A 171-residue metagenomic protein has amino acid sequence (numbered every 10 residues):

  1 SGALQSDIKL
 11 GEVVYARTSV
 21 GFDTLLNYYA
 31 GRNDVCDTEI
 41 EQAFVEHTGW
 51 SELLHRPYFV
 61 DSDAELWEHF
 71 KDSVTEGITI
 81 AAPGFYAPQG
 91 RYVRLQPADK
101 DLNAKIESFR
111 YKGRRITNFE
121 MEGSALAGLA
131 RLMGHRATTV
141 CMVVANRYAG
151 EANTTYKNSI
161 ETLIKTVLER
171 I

Functional and structural regions predicted by a protein language model:
S1, T18, E122: Anionic group-transfer/hydrolysis microenvironments
G2-S6, A127-G128: A generic local secondary-structure boundary/capping motif
L4, R115-I116, I171: Non-transmembrane, aqueous-exposed alpha-helical and coiled segments at domain scale
L4-K105: Mid-sequence, gly/pro-rich, charge-dense loop/helix-turn segments that line enzyme active sites
D37-E39, F119, K165, E169-I171: Electropositive, surface-exposed helix/loop patches at the edges of structured domains that serve as adaptable
S62-Y148, T155-K157: Active-site-adjacent substrate-binding region of metalloamidase/peptidase-like peptide-processing proteins
R147-I171: His/Asp/Glu-rich mid-to-C-terminal helical/loop segments that flank catalytic regions of hydrolases
